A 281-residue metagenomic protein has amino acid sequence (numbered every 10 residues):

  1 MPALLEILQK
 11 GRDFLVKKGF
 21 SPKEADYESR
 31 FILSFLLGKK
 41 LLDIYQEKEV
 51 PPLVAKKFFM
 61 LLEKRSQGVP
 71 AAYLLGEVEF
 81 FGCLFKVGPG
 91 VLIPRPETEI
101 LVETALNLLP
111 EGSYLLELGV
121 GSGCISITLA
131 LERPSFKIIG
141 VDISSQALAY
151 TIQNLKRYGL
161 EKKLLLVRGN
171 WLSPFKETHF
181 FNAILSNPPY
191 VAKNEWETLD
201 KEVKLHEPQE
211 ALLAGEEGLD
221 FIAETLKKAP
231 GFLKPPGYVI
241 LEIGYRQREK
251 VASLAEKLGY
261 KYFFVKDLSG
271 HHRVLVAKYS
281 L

Functional and structural regions predicted by a protein language model:
M1-V50, V54, F58: A short N-terminal interaction module
I32, G68, T98, I125 (+6 more regions): Residue-level signal for inorganic ion chemistry
S34-L108: Conserved AdoMet
A72, V191-N194, R246: Active-site beta-alpha loop architecture of Rossmann-like, nucleotide-cofactor-dependent enzymes
P96-T198: Conserved SAM/SAH cofactor-binding pocket of Class I
P110, E207, L233-P235: Helix-to-beta-strand junctions that scaffold the AdoMet/dcAdoMet cofactor pocket in Class I SAM-dependent enzymes
Y190-F221: Mobile active-site "lid"/loop adjacent to the S-adenosyl-L-methionine
E216-K278: Conserved Class I SAM-dependent methyltransferase catalytic core
